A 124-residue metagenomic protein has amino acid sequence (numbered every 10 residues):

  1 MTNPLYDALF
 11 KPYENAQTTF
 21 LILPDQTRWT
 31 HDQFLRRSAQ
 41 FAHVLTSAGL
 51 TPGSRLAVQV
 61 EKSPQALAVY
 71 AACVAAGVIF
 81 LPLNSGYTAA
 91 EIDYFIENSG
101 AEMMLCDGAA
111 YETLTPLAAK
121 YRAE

Functional and structural regions predicted by a protein language model:
M1-F20: A short N-terminal helical cap/helix-turn-helix that marks the beginning of AMP-binding/adenylate-forming
T2, T19-S63, L67-A71, T88-D93: Conserved AMP-binding/adenylate-forming core of the ANL superfamily
Y6-L9, A66-Y70, Y111: A general structural signal for well-ordered alpha-helical segments in protein cores
P12-Y13, F41, S99, Y121: Alpha-helix boundary/capping residues
Y13, L23, A72, A119-K120: A generic structural signal for short, solvent-exposed coil/turn residues that cap or connect secondary-structure
S47-A48, P52, A75-E124: Structural core segment of the AMP-binding/adenylate-forming
